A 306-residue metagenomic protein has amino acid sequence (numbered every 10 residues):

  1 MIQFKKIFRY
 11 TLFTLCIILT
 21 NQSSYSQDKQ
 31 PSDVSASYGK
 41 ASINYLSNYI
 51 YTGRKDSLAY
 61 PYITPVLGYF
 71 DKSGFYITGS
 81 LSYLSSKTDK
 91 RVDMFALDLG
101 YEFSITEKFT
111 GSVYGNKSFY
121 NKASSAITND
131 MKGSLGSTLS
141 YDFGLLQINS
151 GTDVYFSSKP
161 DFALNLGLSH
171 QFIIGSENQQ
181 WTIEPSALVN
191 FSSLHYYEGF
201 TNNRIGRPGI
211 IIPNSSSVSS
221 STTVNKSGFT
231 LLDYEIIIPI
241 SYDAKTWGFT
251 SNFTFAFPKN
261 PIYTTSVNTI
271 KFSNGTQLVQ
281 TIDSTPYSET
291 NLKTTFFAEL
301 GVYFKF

Functional and structural regions predicted by a protein language model:
M1-Q30, F296-A298, V302-F306: Bacterial Sec-dependent N-terminal signal peptides
D28-L84: Short glycine/proline- and aromatic-enriched beta-strand/turn motifs that initiate or cap beta-hairpins
D28-S37, I105-G111, L145, I173-I183 (+1 more regions): Short loop/turn motifs that connect adjacent beta-strands in outer-membrane beta-barrel proteins
Q30, Y51-D56, L84-K90, K122-T128 (+3 more regions): Outer-membrane beta-barrel domain signature
S37, A59-I63, R91-F95, N129-L135 (+5 more regions): Residues that define the transmembrane beta-barrel architecture of outer-membrane proteins
K40-S42, V66, Y76-T78, T110-S112 (+5 more regions): Residue-level detector of the transmembrane beta-barrel scaffold of outer-membrane proteins
A41-Y51, F75-S86, F109-S125, G144-F156: Transmembrane beta-strand segments that form the barrel wall of outer-membrane beta-barrel proteins
D153-F297, F304-F306: Outer-membrane beta-barrel transmembrane domain signature
